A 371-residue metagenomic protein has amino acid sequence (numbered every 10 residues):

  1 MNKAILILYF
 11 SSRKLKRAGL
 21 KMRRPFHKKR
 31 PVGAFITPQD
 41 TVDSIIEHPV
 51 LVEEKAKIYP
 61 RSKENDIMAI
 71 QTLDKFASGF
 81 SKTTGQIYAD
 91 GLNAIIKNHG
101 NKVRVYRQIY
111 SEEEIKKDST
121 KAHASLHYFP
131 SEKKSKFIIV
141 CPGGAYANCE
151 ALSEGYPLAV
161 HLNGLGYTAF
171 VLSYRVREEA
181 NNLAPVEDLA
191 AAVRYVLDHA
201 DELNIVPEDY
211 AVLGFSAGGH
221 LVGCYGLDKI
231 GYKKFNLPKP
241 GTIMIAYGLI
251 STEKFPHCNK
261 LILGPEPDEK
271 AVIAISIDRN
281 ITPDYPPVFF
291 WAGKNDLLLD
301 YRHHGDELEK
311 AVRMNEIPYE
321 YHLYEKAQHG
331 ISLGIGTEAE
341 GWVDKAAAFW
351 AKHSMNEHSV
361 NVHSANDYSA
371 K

Functional and structural regions predicted by a protein language model:
N2-P38, V42, D306-E309, R313-K371: C-terminal catalytic histidine-bearing segment of alpha/beta-hydrolase fold enzymes
P60-S62, I67-K133: N-terminal cap/lid segment of alpha/beta-hydrolase-fold proteins
S135-G143: Short beta-strand element of the alpha/beta-hydrolase
E150-L158, F170-P207, G334-G341: Catalytic nucleophile-loop/oxyanion-hole region of alpha/beta-hydrolase and closely related hydrolase-like folds
A191-L261, V272-I273: Primarily recognizes the serine-hydrolase "nucleophile elbow" in alpha/beta-hydrolase and SGNH/GDSL folds
P265-N280, Y285-P286: Active-site nucleophile elbow and catalytic-triad environment of alpha/beta-hydrolase enzymes
D284, F289-D296: Short beta-strand/loop motif that positions the catalytic acidic residue of the alpha/beta-hydrolase fold
L297-D306: Conserved alpha/beta-hydrolase "acid-adjacent" motif
